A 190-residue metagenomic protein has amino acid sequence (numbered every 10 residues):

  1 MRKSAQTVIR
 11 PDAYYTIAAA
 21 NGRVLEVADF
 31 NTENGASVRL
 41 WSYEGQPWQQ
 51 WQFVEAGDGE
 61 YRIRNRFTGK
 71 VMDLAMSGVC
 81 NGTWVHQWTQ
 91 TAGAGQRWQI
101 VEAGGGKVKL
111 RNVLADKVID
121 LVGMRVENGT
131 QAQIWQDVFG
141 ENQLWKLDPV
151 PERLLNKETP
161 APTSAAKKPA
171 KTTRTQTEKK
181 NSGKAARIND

Functional and structural regions predicted by a protein language model:
M1-D190: Lectin-like carbohydrate-binding module/patch detector with strong preference for beta-trefoil
